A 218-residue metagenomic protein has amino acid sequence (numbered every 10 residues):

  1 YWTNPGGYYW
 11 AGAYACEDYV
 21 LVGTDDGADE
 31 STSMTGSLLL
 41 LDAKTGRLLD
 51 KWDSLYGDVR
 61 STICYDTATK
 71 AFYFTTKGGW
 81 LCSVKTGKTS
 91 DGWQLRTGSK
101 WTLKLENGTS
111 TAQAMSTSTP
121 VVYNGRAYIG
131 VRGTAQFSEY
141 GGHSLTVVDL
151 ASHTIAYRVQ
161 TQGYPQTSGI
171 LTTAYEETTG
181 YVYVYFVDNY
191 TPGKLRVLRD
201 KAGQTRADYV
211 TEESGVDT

Functional and structural regions predicted by a protein language model:
Y1-T218: Extracytoplasmic/lumenal domain signature
